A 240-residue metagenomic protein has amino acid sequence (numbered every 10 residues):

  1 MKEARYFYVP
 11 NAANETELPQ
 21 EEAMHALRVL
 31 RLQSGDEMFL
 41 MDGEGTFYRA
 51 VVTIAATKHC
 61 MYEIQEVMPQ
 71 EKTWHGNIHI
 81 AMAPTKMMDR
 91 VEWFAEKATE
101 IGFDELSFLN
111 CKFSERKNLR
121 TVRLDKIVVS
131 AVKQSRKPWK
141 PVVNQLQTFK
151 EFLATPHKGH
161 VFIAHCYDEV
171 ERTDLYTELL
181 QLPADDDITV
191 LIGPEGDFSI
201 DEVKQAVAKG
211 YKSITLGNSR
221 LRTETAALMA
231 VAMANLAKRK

Functional and structural regions predicted by a protein language model:
M1-Q70: N-terminal positively charged helical leader segments and presequences
N14, S34-D36, T46-Y48, K58-C60 (+5 more regions): A generic structural signal for short beta-strands and their flanking turns/coil linkers
M38, E63, P69-P84, L179 (+1 more regions): Mobile, glycine- and charge-enriched loop segments and immediately flanking short secondary-structure elements within
Y62, K140-N144, S213: Generic structural signal for residues in well-ordered beta-strands
E71-I163: RNA substrate-binding interface of SAM-dependent RNA methyltransferases
F162-K204, Y211-L216: Active-site/ligand-binding-proximal alpha/beta "capping" segment
I200-K240: Structured adenosyl-cofactor binding patch, chiefly the S-adenosyl-L-methionine
